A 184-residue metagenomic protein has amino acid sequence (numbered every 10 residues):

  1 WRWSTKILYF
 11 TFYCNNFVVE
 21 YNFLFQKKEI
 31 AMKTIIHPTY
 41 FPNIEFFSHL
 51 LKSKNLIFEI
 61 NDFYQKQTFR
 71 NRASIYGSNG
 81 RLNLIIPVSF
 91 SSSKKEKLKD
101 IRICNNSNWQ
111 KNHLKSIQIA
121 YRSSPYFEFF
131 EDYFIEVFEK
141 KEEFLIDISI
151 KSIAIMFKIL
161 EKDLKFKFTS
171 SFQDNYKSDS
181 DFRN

Functional and structural regions predicted by a protein language model:
W1-W3: Tryptophan (W) side chains
V18-E20, A31: Acidic, Ala/Val/Gly-enriched low-complexity intrinsically disordered segments
K28-N184: Residues lining hydrophobic/aromatic ligand-binding pockets adjacent to catalytic sites
